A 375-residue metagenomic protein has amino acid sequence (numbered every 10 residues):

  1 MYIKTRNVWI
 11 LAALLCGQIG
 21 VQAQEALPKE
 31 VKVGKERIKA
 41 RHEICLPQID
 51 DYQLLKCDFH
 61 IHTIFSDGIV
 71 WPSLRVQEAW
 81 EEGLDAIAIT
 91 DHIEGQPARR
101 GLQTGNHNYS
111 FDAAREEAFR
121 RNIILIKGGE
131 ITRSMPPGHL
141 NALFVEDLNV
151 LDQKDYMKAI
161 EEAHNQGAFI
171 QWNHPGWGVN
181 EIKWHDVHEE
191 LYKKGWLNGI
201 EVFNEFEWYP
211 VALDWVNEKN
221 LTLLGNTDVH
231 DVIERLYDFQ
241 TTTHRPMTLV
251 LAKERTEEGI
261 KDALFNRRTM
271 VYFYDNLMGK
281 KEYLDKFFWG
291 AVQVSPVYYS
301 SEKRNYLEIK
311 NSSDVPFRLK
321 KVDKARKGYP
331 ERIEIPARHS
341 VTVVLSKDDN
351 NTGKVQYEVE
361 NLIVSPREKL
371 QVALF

Functional and structural regions predicted by a protein language model:
M1-W9: Bacterial N-terminal signal peptides that target proteins for export
N7, E82, I87, D231-F239: Short, compositionally biased low-complexity segments
I10-L11, V21: Cleavable N-terminal signal peptides
C16-Q22: C-terminal segment of classical bacterial N-terminal signal peptides
Q24-C57, V76, P137-V145, N180-F375: Charged catalytic cores and adjacent phosphate/nucleic-acid-binding surfaces used for phosphate/nucleic-acid chemistry
G34-G167, N173, I182, G195 (+2 more regions): A metal-dependent hydrolase metal-coordination microenvironment
P175-W177: Conserved catalytic scaffold of divalent metal-dependent phosphoesterases
